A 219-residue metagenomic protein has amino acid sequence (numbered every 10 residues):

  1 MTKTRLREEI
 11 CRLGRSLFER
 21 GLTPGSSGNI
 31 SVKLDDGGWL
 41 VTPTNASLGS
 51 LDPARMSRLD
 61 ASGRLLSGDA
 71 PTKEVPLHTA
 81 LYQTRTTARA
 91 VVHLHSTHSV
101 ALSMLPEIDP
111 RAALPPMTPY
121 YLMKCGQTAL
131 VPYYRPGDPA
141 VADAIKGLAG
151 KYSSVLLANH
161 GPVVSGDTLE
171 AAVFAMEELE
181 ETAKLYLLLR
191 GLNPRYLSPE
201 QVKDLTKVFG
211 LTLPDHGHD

Functional and structural regions predicted by a protein language model:
M1-D219: Glycine-rich flexible loops
